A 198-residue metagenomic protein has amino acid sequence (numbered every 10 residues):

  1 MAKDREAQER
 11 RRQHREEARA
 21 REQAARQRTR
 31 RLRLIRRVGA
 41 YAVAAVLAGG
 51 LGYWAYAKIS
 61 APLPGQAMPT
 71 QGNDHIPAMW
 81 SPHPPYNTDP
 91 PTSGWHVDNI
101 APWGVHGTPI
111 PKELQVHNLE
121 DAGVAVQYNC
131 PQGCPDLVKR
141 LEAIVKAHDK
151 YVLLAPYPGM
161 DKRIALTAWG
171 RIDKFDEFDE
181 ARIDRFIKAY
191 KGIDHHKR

Functional and structural regions predicted by a protein language model:
M1-A40: Terminal, Lys/Arg-rich, intrinsically disordered segments and adjacent short helical elements of membrane-protein
A40-Y53: Hydrophobic membrane-insertion alpha-helices, especially the h-region of bacterial N-terminal signal peptides
G52-L63: Hydrophobic single-pass membrane-insertion segments
A61-L114: Surface-exposed, low-hydrophobicity interaction/linker segments
V105-A147: Mid-length scaffold segments of soluble, non-membrane domains
A143-R198: Helix-rich interaction surfaces within compact, conserved domain-sized segments that mediate assembly or partner
